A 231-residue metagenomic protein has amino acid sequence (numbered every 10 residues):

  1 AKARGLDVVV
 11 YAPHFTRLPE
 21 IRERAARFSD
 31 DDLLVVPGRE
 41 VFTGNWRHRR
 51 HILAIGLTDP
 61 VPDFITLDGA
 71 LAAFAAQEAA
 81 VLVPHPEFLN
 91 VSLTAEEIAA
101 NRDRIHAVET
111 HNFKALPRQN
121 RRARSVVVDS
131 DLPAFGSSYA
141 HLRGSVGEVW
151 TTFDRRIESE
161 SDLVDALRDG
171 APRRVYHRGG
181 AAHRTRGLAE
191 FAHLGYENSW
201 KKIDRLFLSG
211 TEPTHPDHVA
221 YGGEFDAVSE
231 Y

Functional and structural regions predicted by a protein language model:
A1-H48, G144, G222, E230-Y231: An N-terminally biased module of ancient metal coordination in phosphate/nucleic-acid-related enzymes
K2, R22-S29, T66-L82, A123-D129: Surface-exposed amphipathic alpha-helices with a cationic face
V8-H14, V36-R39, V81-P86, V108-H111 (+1 more regions): Active-site neighborhood of phospho(di)ester-bond hydrolases with catalytic His/Asp-centered motifs
H14-P19, R24, D32-L33, D59-A73 (+2 more regions): Generic structural signal for short, solvent-exposed loop/turn connectors between secondary structure elements
F15-T16, D63-I65, G69, A79-E96: Divalent metal-binding pocket/active-site signature
F42-V61, A72, L89-Y231: Charged catalytic cores and adjacent phosphate/nucleic-acid-binding surfaces used for phosphate/nucleic-acid chemistry
